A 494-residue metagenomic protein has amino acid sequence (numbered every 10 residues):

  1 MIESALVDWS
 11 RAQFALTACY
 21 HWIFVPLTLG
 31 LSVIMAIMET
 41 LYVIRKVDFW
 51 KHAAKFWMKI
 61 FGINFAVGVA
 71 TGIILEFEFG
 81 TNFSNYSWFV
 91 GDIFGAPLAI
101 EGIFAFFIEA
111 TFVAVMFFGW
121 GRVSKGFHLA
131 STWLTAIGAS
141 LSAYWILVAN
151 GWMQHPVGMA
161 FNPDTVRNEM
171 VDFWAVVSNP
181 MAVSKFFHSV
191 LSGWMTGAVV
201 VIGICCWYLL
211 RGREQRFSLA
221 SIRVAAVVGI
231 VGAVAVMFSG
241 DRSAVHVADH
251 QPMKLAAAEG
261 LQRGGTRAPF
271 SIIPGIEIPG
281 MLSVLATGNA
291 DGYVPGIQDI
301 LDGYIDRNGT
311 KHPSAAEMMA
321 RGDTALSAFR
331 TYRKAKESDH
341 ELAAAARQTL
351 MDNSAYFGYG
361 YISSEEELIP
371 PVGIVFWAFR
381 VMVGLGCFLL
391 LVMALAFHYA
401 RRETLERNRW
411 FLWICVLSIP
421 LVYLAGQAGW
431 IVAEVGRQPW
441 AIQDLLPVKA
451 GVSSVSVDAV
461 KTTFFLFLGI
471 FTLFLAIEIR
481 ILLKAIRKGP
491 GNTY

Functional and structural regions predicted by a protein language model:
M1-Y494: Polytopic transmembrane helical bundles with strong interfacial aromatic enrichment
